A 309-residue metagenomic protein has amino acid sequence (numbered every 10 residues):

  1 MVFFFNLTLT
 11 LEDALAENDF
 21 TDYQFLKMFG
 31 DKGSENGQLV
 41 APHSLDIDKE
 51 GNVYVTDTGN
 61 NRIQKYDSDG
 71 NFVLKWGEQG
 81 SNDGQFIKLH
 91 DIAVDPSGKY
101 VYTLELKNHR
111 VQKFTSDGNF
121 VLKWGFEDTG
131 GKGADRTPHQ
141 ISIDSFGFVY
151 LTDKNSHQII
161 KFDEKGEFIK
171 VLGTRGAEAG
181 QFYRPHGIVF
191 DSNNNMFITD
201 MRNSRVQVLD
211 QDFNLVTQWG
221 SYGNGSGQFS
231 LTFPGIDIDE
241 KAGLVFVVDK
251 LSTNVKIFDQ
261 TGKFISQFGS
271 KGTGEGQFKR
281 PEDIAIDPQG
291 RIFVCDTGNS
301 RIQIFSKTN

Functional and structural regions predicted by a protein language model:
M1-N6: Bacterial N-terminal signal peptides
L11-N309: Eukaryotic scaffold repeat domains enriched in small/polar residues
